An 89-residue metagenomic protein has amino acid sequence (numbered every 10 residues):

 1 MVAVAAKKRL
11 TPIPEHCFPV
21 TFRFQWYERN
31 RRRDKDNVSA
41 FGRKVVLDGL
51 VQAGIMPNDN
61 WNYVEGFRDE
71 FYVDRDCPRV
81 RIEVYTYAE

Functional and structural regions predicted by a protein language model:
M1-E89: Catalytic phosphate/metal-binding cores of nucleic-acid and nucleotide-processing enzymes, i.e., regions that mediate
